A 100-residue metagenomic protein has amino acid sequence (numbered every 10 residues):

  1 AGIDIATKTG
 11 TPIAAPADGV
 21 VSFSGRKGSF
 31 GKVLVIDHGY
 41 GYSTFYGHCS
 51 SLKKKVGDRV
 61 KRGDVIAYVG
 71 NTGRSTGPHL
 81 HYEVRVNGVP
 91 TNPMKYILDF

Functional and structural regions predicted by a protein language model:
A1-F100: Catalytic cores of peptidoglycan-degrading enzymes
